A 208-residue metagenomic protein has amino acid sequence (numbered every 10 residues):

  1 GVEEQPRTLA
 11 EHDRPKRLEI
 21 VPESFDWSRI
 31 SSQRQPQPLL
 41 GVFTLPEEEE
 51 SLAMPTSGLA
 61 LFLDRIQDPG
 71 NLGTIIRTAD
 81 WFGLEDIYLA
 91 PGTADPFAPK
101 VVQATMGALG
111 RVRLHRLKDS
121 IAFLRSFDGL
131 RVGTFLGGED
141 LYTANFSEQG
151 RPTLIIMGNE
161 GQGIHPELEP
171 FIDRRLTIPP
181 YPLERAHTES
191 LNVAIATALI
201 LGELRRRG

Functional and structural regions predicted by a protein language model:
G1, A90, I178: Conserved residues at the C-terminal ends of beta-strands
G1-D68, R205: Arg/Lys-rich RNA-binding interfaces used to dock onto structured RNA substrates
T8, L72, A98-P99, Y142-A144 (+1 more regions): Short glycine-/acidic-enriched loop or helix-start segments at secondary-structure transitions that form or flank
H12, P22, P46-G138: RNA substrate-binding interface of SAM-dependent RNA methyltransferases
S24-W27, G92-A94, L117, E160-Q162 (+1 more regions): Short, acidic/turn-prone active-site loops that include or flank metal/cofactor- and phosphate-binding residues
R29-I30, F123, T143, E184-V193: Short, charged, surface-exposed secondary-structure boundary motifs
G41, T78-F82, T93-A98, Q103-G110 (+2 more regions): Structured adenosyl-cofactor binding patch, chiefly the S-adenosyl-L-methionine
G133-T188: Active-site/ligand-binding-proximal alpha/beta "capping" segment
